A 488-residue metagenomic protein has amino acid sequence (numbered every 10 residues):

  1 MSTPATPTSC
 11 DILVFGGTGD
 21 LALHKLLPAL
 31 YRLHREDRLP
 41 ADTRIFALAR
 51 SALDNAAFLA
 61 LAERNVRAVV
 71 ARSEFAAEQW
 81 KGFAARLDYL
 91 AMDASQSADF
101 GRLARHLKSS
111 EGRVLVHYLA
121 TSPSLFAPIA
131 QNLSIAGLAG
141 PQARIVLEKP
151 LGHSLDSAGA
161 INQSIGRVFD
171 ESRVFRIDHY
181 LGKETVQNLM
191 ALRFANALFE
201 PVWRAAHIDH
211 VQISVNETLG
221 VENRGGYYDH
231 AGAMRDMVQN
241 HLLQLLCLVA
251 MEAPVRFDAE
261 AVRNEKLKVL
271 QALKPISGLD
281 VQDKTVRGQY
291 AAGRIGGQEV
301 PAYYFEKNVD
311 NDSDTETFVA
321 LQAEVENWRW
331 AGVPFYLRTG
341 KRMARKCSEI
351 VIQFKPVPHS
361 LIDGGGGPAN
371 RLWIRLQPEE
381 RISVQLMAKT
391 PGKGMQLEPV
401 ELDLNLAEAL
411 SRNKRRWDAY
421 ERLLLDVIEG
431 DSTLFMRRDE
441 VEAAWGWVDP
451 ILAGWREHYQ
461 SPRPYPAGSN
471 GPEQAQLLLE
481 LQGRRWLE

Functional and structural regions predicted by a protein language model:
M1-L147, L151-E488: Secretory/organelle targeting and membrane-embedding segments
